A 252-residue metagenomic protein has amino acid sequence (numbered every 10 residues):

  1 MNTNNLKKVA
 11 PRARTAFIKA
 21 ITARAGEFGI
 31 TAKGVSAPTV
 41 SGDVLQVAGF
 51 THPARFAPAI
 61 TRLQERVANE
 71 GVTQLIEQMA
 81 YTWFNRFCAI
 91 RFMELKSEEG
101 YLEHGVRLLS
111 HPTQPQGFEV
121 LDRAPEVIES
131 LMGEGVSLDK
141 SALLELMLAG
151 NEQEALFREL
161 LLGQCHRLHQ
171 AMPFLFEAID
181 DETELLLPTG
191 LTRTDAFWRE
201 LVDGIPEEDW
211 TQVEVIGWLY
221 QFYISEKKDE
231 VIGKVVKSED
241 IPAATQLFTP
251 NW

Functional and structural regions predicted by a protein language model:
M1-W252: Preference for the N-terminal adenyl/adenosyl cofactor-binding alpha/beta module
